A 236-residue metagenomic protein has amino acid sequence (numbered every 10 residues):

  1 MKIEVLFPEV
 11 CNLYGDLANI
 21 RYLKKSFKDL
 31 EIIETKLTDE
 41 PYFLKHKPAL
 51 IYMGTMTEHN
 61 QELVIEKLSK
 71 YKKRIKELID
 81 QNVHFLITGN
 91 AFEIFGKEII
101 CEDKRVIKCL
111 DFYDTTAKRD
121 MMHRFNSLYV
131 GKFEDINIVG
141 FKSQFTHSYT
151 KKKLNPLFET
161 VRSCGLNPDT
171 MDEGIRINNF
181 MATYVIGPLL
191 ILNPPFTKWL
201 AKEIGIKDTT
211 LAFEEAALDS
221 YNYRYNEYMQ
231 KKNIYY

Functional and structural regions predicted by a protein language model:
M1, E134-I138, I175-M181: Beta-strand-turn-beta hairpins that frame and shape the catalytic cleft of phosphate-ester-processing enzymes
M1-E77, I191-P194, K198-Y236: N-terminal beta1-alpha1 cap of cysteine-dependent amidohydrolase-like domains
E34, L86-G89, K142, Y184: A structural signal for short, well-ordered beta-strand segments and their strand-loop junctions that often border
L50-G54, L86, A182-Y184: Structural motif
M56-F133: Cysteine-nucleophile active-site neighborhood
E58-H59, F92-I94, H147-Y149, L189-I191: Glycine-rich nucleotide phosphate-binding loop and flanking beta-alpha elements of Rossmann-like dinucleotide-binding
E102-E173: Pocket-forming structural segment of enzyme catalytic cores
N167-E203: A glycine-centered loop/beta-turn motif at secondary-structure junctions
